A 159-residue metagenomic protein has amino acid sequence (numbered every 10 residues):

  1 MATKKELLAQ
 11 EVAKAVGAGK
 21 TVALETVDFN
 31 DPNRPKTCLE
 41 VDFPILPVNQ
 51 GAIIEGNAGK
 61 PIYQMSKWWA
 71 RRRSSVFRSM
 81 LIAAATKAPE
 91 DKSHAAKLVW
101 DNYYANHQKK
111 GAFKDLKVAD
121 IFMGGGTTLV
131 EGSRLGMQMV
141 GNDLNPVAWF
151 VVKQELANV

Functional and structural regions predicted by a protein language model:
A2-G111: S-adenosyl-L-methionine
D91-V159: Conserved S-adenosyl-L-methionine
